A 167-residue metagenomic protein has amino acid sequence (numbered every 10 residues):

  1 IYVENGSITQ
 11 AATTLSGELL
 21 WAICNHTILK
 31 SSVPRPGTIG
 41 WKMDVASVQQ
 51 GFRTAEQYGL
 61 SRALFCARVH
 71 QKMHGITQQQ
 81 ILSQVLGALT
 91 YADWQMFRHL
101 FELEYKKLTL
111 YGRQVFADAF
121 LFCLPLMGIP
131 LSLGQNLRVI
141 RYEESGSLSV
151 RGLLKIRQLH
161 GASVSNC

Functional and structural regions predicted by a protein language model:
V3-Q57: Glycine-rich phosphate-binding loop plus the immediately following alpha-helix
T9-T14, G128-R141: Short hydrophobic/aromatic-enriched beta-strand-loop microsegments
A12-S16, Q79, S83-G87, R113 (+2 more regions): Generic structural signal for well-ordered, non-membrane alpha-helical segments in soluble metabolic enzymes
L20, C24, A88-A92, F122-P125 (+1 more regions): Glycine-rich phosphate-binding/hydrolytic loop that grips phosphoryl groups
R53-M96: Adenine-nucleotide phosphate-binding core of ATP-dependent small-molecule kinases
M73-Q79, E104-K107, Q135-R138: Glycine- and acidic
W94-E104: Phosphate/pyrophosphate-binding loops at sites that engage ATP/ADP/AMP, CoA/4′-phosphopantetheine, polyphosphate
Y105-M127, G146: Glycine-rich phosphate-binding loops at beta-strand->alpha-helix junctions
